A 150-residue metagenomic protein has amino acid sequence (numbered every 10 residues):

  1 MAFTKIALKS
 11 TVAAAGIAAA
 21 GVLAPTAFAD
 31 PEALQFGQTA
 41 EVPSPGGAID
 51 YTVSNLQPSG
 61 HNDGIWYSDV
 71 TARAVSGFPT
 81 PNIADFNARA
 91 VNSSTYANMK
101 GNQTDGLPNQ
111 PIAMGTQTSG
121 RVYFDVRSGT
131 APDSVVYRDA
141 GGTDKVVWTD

Functional and structural regions predicted by a protein language model:
A2-S54, S59-N62, T116, G129-T130 (+1 more regions): Membrane engagement elements in two modes
G16-I17, L107-Q110, M114, G120-R121 (+1 more regions): Histidine- and aromatic-rich ligand-binding microenvironments
I49, N82-A84, D133: Short beta-strand/loop motifs in extracellular/secreted proteins, especially within beta-sandwich accessory domains
Y51, S68, G120-V122: Hydrophobic residues positioned within well-ordered beta-strands of beta-sheet architectures
N62-I65, T80-N82: Short glycine/proline-enriched turns and hinge-like loops at secondary-structure junctions
G64-S76: Short, well-ordered beta-strand segments enriched in hydrophobic/aromatic residues
R73-T118, V147-T149: The feature marks short-to-medium sequence segments in extracytoplasmic or secretory-pathway proteins
R121-V146: Short, surface-exposed ligand- or partner-binding patches at beta-edge/loop junctions that are enriched in aromatics
